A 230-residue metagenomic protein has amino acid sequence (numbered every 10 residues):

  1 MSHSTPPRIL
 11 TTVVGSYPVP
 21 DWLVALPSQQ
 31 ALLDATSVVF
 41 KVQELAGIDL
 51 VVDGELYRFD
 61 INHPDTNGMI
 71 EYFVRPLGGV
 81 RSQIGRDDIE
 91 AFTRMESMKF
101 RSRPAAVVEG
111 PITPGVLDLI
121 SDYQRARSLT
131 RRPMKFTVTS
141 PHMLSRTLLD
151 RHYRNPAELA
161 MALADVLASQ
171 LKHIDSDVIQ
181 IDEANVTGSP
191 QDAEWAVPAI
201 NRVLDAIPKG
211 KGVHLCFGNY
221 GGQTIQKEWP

Functional and structural regions predicted by a protein language model:
M1-P230: Domain-level signal for soluble alpha/beta catalytic cores
